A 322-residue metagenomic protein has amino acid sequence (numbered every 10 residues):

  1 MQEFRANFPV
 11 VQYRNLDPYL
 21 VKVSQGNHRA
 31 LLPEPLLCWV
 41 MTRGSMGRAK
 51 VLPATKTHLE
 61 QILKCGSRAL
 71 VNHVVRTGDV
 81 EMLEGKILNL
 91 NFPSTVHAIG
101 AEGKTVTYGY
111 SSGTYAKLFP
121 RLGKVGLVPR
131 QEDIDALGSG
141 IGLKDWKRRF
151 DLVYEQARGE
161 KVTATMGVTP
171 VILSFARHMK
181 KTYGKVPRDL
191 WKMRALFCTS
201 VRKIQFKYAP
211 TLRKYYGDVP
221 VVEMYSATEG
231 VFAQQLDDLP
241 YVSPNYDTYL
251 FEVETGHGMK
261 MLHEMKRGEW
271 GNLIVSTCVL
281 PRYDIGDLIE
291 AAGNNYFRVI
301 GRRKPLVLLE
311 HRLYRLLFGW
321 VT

Functional and structural regions predicted by a protein language model:
Q2-G256: Active-site phosphate/ATP/adenylate-binding loop shared across adenylate-forming ligases
K266-T322: AMP-binding/adenylate-forming catalytic core of the ANL superfamily
